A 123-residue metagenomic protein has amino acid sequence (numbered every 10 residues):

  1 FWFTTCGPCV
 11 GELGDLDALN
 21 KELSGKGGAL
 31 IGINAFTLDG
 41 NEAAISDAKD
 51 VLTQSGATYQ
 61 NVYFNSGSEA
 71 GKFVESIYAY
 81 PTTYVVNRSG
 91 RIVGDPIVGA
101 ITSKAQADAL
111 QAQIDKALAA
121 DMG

Functional and structural regions predicted by a protein language model:
F1-C6, A35: Aromatic-flanked redox-active Cys/Sec active sites in thiol-based oxidoreductases, especially the WC-centered
T4-G11, P81-T82: C-type cytochrome heme c attachment motif
G7-V10, D39-E42, K104, D108: Soluble non-cytosolic domains of exported or imported proteins
G11, A18-G25, T53-Q60, R88-R91 (+1 more regions): Sec-exported extracytoplasmic/periplasmic mature domains
G11-Q54, S66-G71: Structural microenvironment flanking redox-active thiols in thiol-disulfide oxidoreductases
A29-N34, T82-V85, G94-P96: Soluble periplasmic/extracytoplasmic beta-strand elements of cell-envelope proteins
S46-T82, R88, I97: Short, internal strand/loop/helix patches that form the active-site neighborhood or redox-interaction surface
V85-G123: Thiol-/selenol-based redox modules, centered on thioredoxin-like and closely related oxidoreductase domains
